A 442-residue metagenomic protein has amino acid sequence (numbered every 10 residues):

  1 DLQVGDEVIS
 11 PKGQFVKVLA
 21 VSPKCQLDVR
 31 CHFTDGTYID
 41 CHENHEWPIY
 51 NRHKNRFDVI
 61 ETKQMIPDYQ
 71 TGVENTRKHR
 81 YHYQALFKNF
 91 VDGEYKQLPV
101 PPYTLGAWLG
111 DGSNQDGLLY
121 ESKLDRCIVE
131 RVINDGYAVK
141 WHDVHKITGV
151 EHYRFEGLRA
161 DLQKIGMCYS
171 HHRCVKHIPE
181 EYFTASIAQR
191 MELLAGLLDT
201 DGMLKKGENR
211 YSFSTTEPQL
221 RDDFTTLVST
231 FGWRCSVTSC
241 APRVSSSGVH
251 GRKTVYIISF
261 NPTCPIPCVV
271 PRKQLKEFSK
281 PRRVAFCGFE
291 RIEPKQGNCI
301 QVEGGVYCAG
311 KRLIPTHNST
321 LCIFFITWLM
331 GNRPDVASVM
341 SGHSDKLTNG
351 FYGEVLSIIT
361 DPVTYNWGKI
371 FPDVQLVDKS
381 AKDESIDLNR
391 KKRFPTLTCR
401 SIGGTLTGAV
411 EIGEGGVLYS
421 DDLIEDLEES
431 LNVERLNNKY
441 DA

Functional and structural regions predicted by a protein language model:
V4-Q14, L19-V244, R282-N318: Intein-associated homing endonuclease modules of the LAGLIDADG/DOD-type, together with closely related HINT-family
L27, V249-G251: Short, conserved micro-motifs composed of acidic
R131, D223, L227, Y256-I257 (+3 more regions): Alpha-helical scaffold elements adjacent to nucleotide-binding pockets in ATP/GTP-utilizing enzyme cores
R252-E277: Polar, glycine-rich mid-to-C-terminal structural blocks that act as macromolecule-binding/assembly scaffolds
T320-T327: Motif I (Walker A/P-loop) of helicase-class P-loop NTPases
L329-V336, T360: Post-Walker A helix-loop "phosphate-sensing" segment adjacent to the P-loop in P-loop NTPases
S341-G403: Conserved nucleotide-state-sensing and coupling region of NTP-binding domains
K382-D441: Conserved RecA-like ASCE ATPase "motif II neighborhood" in helicase/translocase motors
